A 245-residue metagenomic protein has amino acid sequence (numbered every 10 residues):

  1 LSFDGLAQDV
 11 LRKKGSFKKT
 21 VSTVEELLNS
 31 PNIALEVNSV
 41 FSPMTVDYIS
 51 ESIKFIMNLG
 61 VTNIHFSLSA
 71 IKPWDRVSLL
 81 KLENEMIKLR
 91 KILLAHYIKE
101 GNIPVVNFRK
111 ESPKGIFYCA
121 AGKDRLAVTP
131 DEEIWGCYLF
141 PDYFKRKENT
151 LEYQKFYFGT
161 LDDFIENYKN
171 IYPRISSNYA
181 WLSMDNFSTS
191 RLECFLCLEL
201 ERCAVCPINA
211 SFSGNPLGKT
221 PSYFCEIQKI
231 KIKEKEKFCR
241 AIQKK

Functional and structural regions predicted by a protein language model:
L1-R76: Radical SAM/AdoMet-radical enzyme domain recognition
E83-P113, F140-L196: C-terminal accessory region of radical SAM enzymes
C119-K123: Short, small/polar residue-rich loop motifs at catalytic or cofactor-binding pockets
T129: Short, acidic, Ser/Thr-enriched surface-loop or helix-capping motifs
D142-F156, D185-K245: Radical SAM enzyme core and accessory elements
